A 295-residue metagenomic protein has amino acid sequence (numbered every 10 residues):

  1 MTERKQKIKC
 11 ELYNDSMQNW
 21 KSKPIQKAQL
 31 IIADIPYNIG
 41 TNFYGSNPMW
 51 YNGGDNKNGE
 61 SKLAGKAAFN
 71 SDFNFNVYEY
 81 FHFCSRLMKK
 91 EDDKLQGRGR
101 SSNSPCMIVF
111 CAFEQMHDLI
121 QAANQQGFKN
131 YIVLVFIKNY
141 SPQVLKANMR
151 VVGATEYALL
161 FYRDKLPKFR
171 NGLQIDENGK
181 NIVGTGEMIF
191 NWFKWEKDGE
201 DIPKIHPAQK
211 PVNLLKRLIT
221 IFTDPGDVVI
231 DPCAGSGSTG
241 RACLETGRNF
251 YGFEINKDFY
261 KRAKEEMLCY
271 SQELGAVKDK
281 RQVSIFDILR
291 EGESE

Functional and structural regions predicted by a protein language model:
M1-F253, D258-Y260: Core catalytic lobe of class I
N14-N19, Q282-L289: Conserved SAM/SAH-binding loop
N52-G53, I285-E295: Long, low-complexity, Ser/Thr- and acidic/proline-rich intrinsically disordered regions
R86, S102-N103, Q272, I285 (+1 more regions): Compositionally biased regions
L173-I175, L274-F286: Short, flexible loop/turn segments with low-complexity composition
G252, Q272-K280, G292-E295: Asp-based, Mg2+/Mn2+-dependent phosphohydrolase catalytic module
A263-K264: Conserved SAM-binding loop
